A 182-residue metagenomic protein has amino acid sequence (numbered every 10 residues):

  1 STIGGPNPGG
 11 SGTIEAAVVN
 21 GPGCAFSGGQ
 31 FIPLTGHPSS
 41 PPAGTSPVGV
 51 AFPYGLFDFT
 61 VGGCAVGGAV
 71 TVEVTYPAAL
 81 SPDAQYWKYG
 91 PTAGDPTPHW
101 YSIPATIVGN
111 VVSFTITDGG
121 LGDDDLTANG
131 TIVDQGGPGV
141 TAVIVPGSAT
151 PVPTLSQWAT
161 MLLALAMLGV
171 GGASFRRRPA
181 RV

Functional and structural regions predicted by a protein language model:
S1-V50, P91-S148: Proteolytic cleavage junctions
A43-P91: Proteolytic processing hotspots in large secreted/extracellular or virion-associated proteins and select intracellular
A78-L80, T131-G137, G171: Short, low-complexity, polar/charged sequence segments that are solvent-exposed and flexible
P82-D83, P151-P153, R176: Generic detector of short, well-ordered, non-transmembrane alpha-helical segments enriched in hydrophobic residues
Y86-K88, F114, S156: Residue-level detector of buried hydrophobic side-chain packing in well-ordered secondary-structure elements
V143-L162: Short, threonine-centered small-residue motifs that mark membrane-proximal processing/anchoring sites and TM-junction
Q157-R177: A cross-kingdom C-terminal cell-surface attachment/processing module
R178-V182: Short, charged juxtamembrane terminal tails flanking transmembrane helices
